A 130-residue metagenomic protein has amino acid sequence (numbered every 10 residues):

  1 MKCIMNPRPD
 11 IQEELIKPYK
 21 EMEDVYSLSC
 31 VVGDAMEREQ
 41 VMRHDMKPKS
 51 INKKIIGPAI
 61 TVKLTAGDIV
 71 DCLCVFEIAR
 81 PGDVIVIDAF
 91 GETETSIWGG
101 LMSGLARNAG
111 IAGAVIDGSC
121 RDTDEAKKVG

Functional and structural regions predicted by a protein language model:
M1-G130: Feature captures the catalytic cores and cofactor-binding loops of soluble hydro-lyases/lyases that act on carboxylate
